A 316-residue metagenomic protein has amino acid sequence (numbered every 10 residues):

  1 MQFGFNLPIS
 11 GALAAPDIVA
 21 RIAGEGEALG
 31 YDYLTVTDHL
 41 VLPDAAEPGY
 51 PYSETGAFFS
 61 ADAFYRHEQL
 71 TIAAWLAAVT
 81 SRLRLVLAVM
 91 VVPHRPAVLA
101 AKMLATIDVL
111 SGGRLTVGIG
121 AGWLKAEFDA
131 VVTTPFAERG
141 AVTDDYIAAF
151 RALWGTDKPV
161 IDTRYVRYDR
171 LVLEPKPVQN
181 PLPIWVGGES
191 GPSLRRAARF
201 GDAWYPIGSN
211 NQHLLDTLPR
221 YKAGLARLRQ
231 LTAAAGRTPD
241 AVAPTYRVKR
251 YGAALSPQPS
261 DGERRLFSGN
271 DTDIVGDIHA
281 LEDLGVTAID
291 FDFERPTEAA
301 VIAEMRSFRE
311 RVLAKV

Functional and structural regions predicted by a protein language model:
M1-V316: Active-site-adjacent structural elements that line small-molecule/cofactor binding pockets in enzymes
